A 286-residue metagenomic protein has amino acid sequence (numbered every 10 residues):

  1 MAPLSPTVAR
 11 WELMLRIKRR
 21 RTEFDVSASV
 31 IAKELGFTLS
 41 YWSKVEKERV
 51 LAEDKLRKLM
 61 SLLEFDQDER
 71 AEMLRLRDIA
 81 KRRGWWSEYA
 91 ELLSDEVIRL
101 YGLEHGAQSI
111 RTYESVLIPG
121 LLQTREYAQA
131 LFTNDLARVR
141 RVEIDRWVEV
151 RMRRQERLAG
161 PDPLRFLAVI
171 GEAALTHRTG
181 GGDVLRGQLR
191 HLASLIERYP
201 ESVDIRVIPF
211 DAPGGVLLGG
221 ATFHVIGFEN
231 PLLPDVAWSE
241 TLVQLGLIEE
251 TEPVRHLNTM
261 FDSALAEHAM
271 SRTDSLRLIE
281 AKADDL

Functional and structural regions predicted by a protein language model:
M1-A2, R10-L13, S27-A32, Y89-E91 (+4 more regions): Short hydrophobic/aromatic-rich motifs at helix boundaries and adjacent loops
M1-G84: Basic, Lys/Arg-rich alpha-helical nucleic-acid-recognition elements, primarily the DNA-binding modules of transcription
R10-W11, R21, T38-L39, A52 (+6 more regions): Generic signal for short, ordered secondary-structure residues within or immediately flanking folded domains
R19, T38, K44, K58 (+4 more regions): Preference for short coil/turn "hinge" residues that link or interrupt alpha-helices
K47, R57-K58, D68-E72, W85-W86 (+6 more regions): Alpha-helix boundary/capping detector
D66, I79-I110, E114, M270-L286: N-terminal low-complexity or simple alpha-helical regulatory segments that function as activation/interaction modules
L74, W86-L93, F132-N134, P163-L167: Short coil/turn segments at secondary-structure boundaries
S109, E114-L286: Hydrophobic protein-protein interaction segments
